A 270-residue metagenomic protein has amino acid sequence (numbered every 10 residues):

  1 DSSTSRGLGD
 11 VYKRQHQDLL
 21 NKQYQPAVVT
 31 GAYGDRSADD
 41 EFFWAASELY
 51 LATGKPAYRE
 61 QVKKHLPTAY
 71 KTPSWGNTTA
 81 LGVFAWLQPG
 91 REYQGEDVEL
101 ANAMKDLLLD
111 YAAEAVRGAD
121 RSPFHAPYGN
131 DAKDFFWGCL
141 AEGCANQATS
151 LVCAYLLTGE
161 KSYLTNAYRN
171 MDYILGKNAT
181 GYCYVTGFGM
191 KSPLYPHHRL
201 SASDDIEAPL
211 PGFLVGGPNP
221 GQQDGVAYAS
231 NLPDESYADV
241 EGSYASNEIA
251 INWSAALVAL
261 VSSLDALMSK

Functional and structural regions predicted by a protein language model:
D1-Y12: Single conserved hydrophobic/aromatic residue that forms the stacking wall/gate of nucleotide- or nucleobase-binding
S3, H16-Q17, P127-A132: Generic detector of bulky aromatic hydrophobic side chains
S5-R6, H16, L20, G90 (+1 more regions): Solvent-exposed amphipathic alpha-helical surface segments
D10-S37: Aromatic-anchored glycine-rich loop motif in surface-exposed flexible loops
K13-Q23, E114-P123, K177: A short secondary-structure junction motif
Y24-A27, D120-D134: Acidic/His metal-coordination segments adjacent to aromatic residues that form catalytic metal sites in metalloenzymes
V29-H65, N77-D120, D134-K270: Aromatic (Trp/Tyr) and acidic
L66-T72: Solenoid-like repeat scaffolds
